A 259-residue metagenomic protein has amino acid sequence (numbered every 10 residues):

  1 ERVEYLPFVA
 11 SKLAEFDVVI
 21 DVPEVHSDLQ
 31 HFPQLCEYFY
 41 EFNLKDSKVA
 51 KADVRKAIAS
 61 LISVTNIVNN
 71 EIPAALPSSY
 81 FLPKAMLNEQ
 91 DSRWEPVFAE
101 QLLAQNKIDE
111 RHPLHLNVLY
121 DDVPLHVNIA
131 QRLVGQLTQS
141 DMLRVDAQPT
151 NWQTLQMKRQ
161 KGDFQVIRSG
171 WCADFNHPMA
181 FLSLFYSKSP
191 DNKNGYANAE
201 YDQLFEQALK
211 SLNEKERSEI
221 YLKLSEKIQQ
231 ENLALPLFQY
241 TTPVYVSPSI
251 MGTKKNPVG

Functional and structural regions predicted by a protein language model:
E1-V25: Ligand-site clamp/hinge motif
R2-S11, A147-M157: Short helix-initiation/N-cap motifs at beta->coil->alpha
V3-Y5, R132-V145: Short alpha-helix C-terminal cap/hinge motif
D17-I20, H26-D28, Q153-Y186, I228: Pocket-flanking alpha-helical
S27-L35, E41-K51, L87-A99, I108 (+3 more regions): Short, solvent-exposed loop/beta-turn-alpha elements that line the ligand-binding surface or hinge of extracytoplasmic
A50-G135, Q139, K223: Append "and occasionally in soluble cytosolic enzymes with long acidic Gly/Pro-rich linkers
Q105-D122, I167-G170, L212-P248: Bilobed periplasmic-binding protein-like "clamshell/Venus-flytrap" ligand-binding domains
